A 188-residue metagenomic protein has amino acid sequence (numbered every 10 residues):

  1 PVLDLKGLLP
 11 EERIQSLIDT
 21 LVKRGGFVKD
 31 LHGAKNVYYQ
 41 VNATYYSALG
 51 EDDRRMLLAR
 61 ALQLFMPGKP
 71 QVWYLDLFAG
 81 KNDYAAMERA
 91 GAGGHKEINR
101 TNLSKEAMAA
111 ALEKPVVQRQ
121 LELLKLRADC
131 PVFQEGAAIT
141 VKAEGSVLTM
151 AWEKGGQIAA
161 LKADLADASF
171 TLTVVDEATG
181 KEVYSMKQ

Functional and structural regions predicted by a protein language model:
P1-Q188: Active-site and adjacent substrate-binding regions of carbohydrate-active enzymes
